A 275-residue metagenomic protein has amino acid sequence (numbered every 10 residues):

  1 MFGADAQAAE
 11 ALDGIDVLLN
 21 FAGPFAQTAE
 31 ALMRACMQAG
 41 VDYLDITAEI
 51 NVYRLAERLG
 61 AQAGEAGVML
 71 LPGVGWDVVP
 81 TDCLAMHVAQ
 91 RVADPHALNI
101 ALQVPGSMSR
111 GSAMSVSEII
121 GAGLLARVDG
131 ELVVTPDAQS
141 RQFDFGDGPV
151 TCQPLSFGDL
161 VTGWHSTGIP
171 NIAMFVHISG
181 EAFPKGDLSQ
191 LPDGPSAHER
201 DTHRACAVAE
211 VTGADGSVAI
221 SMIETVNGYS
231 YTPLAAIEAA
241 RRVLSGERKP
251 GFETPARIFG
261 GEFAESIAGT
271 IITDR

Functional and structural regions predicted by a protein language model:
M1-V17, F21-Q27: Conserved Rossmann-fold cofactor-binding substructure of NAD(P)-dependent oxidoreductases
D16-V17, D42, A219: Structural motif
P24, M33-Y53: ADP-ribose/adenylate-binding Rossmann-like module
A29, I46-M69: Rossmann-fold NAD(P)-binding glycine/threonine-rich loop
L32-C36, A63, I267: A generic structural signal for well-ordered alpha-helical segments
G67-P105, A240: Adenosine-phosphate binding glycine-rich loop
Q90-I220, S230: Active-site-lining helix/loop region of Rossmann-like oxidoreductase modules
F183-R275: C-terminal active-site/capping subdomain that shapes the small-molecule cofactor and substrate pocket of enzyme
